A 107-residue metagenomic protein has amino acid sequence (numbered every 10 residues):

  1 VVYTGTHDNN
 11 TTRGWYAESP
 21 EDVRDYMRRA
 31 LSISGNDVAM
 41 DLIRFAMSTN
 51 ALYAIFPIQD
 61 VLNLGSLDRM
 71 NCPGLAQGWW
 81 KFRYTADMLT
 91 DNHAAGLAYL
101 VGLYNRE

Functional and structural regions predicted by a protein language model:
V1-E107: Catalytic cores of glycan-processing enzymes that make or break glycosidic bonds
